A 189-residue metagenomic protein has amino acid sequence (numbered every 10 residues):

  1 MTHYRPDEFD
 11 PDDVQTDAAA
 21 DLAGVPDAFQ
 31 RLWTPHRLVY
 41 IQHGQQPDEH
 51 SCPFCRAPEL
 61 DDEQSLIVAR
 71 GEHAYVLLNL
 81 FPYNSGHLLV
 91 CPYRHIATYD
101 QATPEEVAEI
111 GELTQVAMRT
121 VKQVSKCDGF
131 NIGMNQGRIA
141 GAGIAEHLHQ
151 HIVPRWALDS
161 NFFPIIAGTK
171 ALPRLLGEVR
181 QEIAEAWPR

Functional and structural regions predicted by a protein language model:
M1-R189: HIT superfamily nucleotide-processing domains
